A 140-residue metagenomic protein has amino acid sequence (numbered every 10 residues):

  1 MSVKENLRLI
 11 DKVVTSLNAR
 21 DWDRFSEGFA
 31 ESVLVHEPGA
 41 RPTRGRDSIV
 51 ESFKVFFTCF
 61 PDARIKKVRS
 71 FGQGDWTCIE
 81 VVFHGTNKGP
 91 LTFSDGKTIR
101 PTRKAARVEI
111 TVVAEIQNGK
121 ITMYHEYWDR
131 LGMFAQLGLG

Functional and structural regions predicted by a protein language model:
M1-G140: C-terminal and inter-domain tail/linker signature
